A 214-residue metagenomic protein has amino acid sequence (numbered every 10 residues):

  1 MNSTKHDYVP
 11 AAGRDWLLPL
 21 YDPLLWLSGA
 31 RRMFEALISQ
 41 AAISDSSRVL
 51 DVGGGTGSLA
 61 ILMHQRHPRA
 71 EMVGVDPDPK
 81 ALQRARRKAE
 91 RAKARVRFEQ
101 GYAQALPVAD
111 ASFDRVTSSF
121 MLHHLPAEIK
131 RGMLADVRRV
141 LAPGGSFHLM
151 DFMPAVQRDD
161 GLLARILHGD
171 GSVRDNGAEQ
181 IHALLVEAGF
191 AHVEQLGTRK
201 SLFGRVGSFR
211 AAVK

Functional and structural regions predicted by a protein language model:
M1-P19: N-terminal, positively charged/glycine-rich alpha-helical extensions of SAM-dependent methyltransferases
K5, H148-A188, H192-G207: C-terminal alpha-helical "lid/dimerization" subdomain adjacent to the S-adenosyl-L-methionine
G29-D45: Conserved alpha-helix/loop element of class I SAM-dependent methyltransferases that forms part of the SAM/SAH-binding
R48, G144-S146: Short glycine-centered segments of the SAM/dcSAM-binding site in methyltransferase folds
L50-V52, T56-A105: Class I SAM-dependent methyltransferase SAM/SAH-binding core
P107-R115: A short acidic, Gly/Pro-enriched loop at the edge of an enzyme's catalytic core that lines a small-molecule cofactor
R115-E128: A short SAM/SAH-binding and catalytic strip from SAM-dependent methyltransferases
R131-P143: A short glycine-rich, Lys/Arg-flanked "PGG" loop and its adjoining helix->strand segment in the class I
